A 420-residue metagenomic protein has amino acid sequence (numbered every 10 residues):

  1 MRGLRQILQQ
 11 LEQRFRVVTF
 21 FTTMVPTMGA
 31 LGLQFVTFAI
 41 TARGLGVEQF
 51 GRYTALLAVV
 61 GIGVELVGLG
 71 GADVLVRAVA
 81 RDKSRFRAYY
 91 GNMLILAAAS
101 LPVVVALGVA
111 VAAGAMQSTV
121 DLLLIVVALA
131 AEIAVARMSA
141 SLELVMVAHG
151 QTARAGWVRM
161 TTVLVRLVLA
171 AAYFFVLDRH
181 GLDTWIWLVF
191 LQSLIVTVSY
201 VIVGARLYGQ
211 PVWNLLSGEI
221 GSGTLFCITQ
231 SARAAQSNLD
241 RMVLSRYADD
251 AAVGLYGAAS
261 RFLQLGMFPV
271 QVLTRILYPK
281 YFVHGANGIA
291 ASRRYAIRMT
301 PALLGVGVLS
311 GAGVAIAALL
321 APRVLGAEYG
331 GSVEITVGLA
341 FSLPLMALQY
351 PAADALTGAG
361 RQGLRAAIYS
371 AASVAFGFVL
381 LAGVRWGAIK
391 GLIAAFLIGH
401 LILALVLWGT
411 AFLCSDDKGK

Functional and structural regions predicted by a protein language model:
R2-R16, A153-V158, G181-V189, I195-S237 (+3 more regions): Interhelical loop/hinge segments that connect adjacent transmembrane helices in multipass membrane
Q13-A72, T224-A251, G377-F378, F396 (+1 more regions): Signature of the first transmembrane helix
R14, V18-L31, L56, G61-A112 (+4 more regions): Membrane-water interface segments that mark the loop-to-transmembrane alpha-helix transition
Q34, V67-K83, L263-I289, A355-G358: Helix-loop junctions and terminal segments of transmembrane helices in multi-pass membrane transport/translocation
L57-E65, R233, Y256-R275, V306-S310 (+1 more regions): Transmembrane helix-bundle signature of multi-pass secondary active exporters and lipid flippases
A78-R81, V135-V158, F341-A371: Membrane-interface junctions at transmembrane-helix termini in multi-pass inner-membrane proteins
A112-A128, I316-P344, K390: Interfacial segments at transmembrane-helix termini and the short loops linking adjacent helices
V126-A128, G156-R206, V374-F378, I389-C414: Hydrophobic alpha-helical transmembrane segments
